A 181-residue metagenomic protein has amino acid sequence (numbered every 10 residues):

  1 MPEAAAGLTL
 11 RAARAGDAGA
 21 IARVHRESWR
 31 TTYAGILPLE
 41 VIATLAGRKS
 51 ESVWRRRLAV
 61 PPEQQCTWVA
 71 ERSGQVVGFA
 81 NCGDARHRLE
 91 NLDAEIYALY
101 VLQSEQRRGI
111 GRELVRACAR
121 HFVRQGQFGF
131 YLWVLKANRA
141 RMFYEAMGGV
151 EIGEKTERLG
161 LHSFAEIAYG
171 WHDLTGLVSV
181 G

Functional and structural regions predicted by a protein language model:
E3, L8, A12-G16, R23-I36 (+6 more regions): Acetyl-CoA-dependent GNAT
D17, G109-G111: Conserved G/P- and acidic residue-centered "switch" motifs that form tight phosphate/ATP-binding loops in soluble
A20, E113-L114, R139: Charged catalytic carboxylate motif
A94, F128-R141, E145-G181: C-terminal "cap" of GNAT-fold acetyltransferases
L102-R108, K136-A137: Active-site acidic-Proline motif in GNAT/NAT acetyltransferases
R108, Q125-F128: Short coil/turn segments at alpha/beta junctions that flank glycine-rich nucleotide-binding fingerprints
